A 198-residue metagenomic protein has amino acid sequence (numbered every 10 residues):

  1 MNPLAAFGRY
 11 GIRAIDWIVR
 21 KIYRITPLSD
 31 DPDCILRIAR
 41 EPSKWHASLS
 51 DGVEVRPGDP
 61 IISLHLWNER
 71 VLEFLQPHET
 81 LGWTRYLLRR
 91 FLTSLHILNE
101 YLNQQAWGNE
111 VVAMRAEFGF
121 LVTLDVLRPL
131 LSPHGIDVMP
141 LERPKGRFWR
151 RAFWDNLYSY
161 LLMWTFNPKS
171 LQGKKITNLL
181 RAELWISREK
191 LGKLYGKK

Functional and structural regions predicted by a protein language model:
M1-Y86, Y101-K198: Non-catalytic substrate-recognition and accessory regions of acyl/acetyltransferase enzymes
